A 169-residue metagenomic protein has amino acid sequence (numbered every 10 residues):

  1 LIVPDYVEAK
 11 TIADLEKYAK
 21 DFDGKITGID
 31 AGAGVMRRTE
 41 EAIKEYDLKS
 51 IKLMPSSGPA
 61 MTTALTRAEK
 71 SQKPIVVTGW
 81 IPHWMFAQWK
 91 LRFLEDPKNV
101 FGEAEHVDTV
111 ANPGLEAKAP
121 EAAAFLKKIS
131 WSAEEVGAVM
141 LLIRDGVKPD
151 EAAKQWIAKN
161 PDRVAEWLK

Functional and structural regions predicted by a protein language model:
L1-A9, E105-K118: A bilobed periplasmic-binding-protein/Venus flytrap-type ligand-binding module shared by bacterial periplasmic
L1-G32: A conserved helix-loop-strand patch within extracytoplasmic ligand-binding domains of the periplasmic binding
Y6-A9, I29-G34, S56-P59, E116-A117 (+1 more regions): Soluble non-cytosolic domains of exported or imported proteins
E8, L15-Y18, E41-K52, K73 (+2 more regions): Metal- and O2-centered redox machinery and metal/ROS homeostasis
I12, E16, M36, E40 (+4 more regions): Extracytoplasmic/secreted envelope proteins and their assembly/folding machinery, especially bacterial periplasmic
D14, A117-I129: Short amphipathic alpha-helical coupling segments at ligand-binding clamshell hinges and other catalytic/signaling
D30-K98: Ligand-binding pocket segment of bilobal, Venus flytrap-like solute-binding proteins
A133-K169: C-terminal functional modules
